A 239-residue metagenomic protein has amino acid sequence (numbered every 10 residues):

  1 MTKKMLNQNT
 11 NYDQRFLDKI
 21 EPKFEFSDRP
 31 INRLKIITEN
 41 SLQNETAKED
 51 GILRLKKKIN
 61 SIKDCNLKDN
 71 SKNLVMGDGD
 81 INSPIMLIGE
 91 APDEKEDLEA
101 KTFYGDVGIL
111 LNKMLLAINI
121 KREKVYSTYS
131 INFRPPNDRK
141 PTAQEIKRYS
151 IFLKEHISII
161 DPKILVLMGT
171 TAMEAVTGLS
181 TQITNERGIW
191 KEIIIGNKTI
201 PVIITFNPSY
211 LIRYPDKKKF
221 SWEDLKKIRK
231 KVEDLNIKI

Functional and structural regions predicted by a protein language model:
M1-R15: Long terminal accessory regions outside catalytic cores
Y12, F16-K19, F24-I239: A polyanion-binding, active-site-adjacent surface
